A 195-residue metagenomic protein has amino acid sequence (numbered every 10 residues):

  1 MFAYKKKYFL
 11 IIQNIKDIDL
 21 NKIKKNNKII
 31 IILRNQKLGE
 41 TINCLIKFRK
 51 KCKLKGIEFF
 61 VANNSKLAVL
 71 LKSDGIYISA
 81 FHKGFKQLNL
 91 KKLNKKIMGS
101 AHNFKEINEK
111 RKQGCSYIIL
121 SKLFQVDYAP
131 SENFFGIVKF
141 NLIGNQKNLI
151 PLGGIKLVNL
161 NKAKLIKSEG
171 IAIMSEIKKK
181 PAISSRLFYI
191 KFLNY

Functional and structural regions predicted by a protein language model:
M1-D19, Y195: N-terminal amphipathic alpha-helix/helix-capping segment at the start of soluble metabolic enzymes
K7-F9, K28-I32, G56-F60, D74-Y77 (+4 more regions): Structural preference for beta-strand elements that scaffold enzyme active sites
I12-I15, E58-K66, A80-F81, M98-N108 (+2 more regions): Glycine-rich beta-to-alpha transition loops that act as phosphate-gripper elements at the mouths of alpha/beta enzyme
D17, N27-K91: N-terminal active-site wall of soluble small-molecule enzyme domains
D17-I29, I107-L120: Alpha/beta enzyme core
I31, A68, K110, I118 (+3 more regions): Conserved, mostly hydrophobic/aromatic
C44-F60, L88-N103, S131-K156, F188-Y195: Alpha-helix-loop-beta-strand connector modules within alpha/beta enzyme cores
I76-L88, I119-F134, I155-Y195: Glycine-rich phosphate-binding active-site loops on the catalytic face of alpha/beta enzymes
